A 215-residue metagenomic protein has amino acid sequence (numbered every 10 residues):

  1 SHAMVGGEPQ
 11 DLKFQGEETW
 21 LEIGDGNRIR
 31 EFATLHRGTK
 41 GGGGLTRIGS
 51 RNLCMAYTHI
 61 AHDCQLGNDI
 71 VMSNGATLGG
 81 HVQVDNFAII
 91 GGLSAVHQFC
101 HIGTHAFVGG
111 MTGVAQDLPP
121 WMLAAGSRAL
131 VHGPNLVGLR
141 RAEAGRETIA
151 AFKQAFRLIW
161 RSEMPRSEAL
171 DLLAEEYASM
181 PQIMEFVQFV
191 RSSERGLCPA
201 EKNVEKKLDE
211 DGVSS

Functional and structural regions predicted by a protein language model:
S1-L130: Structural signal for interior beta-strand "rungs" in well-ordered beta-sheet cores of soluble enzyme domains
K13, G26, W121, S127-S215: Terminal amphipathic alpha-helical/low-complexity segments used for targeting or macromolecular assembly
